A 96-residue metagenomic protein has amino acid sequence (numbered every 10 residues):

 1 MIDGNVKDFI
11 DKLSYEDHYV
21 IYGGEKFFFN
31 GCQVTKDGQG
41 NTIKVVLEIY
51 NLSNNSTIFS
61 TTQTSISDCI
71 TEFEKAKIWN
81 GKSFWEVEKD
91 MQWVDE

Functional and structural regions predicted by a protein language model:
M1, N5, K44-V45, E86: Detector for intrinsically disordered, low-structure N-terminal pre-sequences
M1-Y19: Short acidic, Pro/Gly- and aromatic-enriched capping/linker segments at domain boundaries
I2, F29, K36-G38, I58 (+1 more regions): Intrinsically disordered, low-complexity segments enriched in small/polar residues
K7, V20, E25-F27, T57 (+3 more regions): Short non-domain terminal segments
S14-L52: Amphipathic, interaction-prone secondary-structure segments
G38-E74: Amphipathic protein-protein interaction modules
F59-E96: Mixed-charge, Lys/Arg-enriched low-complexity segments
